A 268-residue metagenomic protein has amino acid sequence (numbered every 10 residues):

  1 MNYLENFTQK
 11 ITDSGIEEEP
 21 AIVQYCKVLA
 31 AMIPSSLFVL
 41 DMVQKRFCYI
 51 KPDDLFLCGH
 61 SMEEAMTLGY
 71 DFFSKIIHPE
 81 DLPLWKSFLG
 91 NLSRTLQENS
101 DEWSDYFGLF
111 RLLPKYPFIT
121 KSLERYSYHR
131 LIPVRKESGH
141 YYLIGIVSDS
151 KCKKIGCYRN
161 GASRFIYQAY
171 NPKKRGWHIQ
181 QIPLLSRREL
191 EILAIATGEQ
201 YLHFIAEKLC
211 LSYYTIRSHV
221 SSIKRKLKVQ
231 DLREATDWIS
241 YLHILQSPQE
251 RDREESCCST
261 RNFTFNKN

Functional and structural regions predicted by a protein language model:
S14-F72, F165-H178: PAS-family sensory domain signal
M62-R130, A196: PAS-family sensory domains
H129-L143, S150-C157: Short loop/turn elements at sensory-signaling interfaces that couple input to output
W177-L185: Short amphipathic alpha-helical boundary/capping segments
R188-I192: The N-cap/first-turn positions of alpha helices within or immediately adjacent to helix-turn-helix DNA-binding domains
L193-Q200, I239: Short helix-to-turn junction characteristic of helix-turn-helix DNA-binding domains, especially the helix
E199-E234: Recognition helix of helix-turn-helix DNA-binding domains
K224-N268: Basic, Lys/Arg-enriched C-terminal extension of HTH/homeodomain DNA-binding domains
